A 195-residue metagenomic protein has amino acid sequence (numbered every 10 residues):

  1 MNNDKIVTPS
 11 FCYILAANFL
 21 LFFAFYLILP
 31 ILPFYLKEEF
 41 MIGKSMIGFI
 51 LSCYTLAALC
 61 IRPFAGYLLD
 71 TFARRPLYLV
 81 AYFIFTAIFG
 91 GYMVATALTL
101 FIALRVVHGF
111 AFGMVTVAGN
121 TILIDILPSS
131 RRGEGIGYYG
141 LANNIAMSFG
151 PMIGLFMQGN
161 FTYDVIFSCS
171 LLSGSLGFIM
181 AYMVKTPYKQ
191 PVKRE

Functional and structural regions predicted by a protein language model:
P9-G48: Helix-loop boundary and gating motifs at the non-cytosolic
M41, A73, V94-T99: Helix-breaking motifs and short loop linkers at transmembrane-helix boundaries and internal kinks in secondary membrane
T55-P63, M147-S148: Residue-level signature of mid-helix packing/kink "hotspots" within the transmembrane helices of 12-pass Major
I61-A73: Helix-to-loop junctions at the C-terminal end of transmembrane segments in multipass secondary transporters
P76-G90, L171: Structural signature of the two symmetry-related core transmembrane helices
T99-V107: Paired small-residue
V106-A142: Cytoplasmic helix-loop-helix junction between adjacent transmembrane helices in 12-TM secondary transporters
L172-P191: C-terminal membrane-cytosol helix-exit motif in multi-pass small-molecule transporters
